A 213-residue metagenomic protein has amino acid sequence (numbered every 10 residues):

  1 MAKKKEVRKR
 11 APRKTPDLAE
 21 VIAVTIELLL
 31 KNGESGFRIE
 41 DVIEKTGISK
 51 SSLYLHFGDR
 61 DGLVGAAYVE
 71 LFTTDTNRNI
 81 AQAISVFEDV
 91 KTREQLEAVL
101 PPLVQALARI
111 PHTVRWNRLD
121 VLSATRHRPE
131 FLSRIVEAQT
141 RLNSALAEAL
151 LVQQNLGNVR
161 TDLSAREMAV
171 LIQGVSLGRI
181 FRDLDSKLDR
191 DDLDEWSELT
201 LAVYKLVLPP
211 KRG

Functional and structural regions predicted by a protein language model:
M1-P16, K211-G213: N-terminal intrinsically disordered/low-complexity leader segments
A19, A23, I80, W116: Short alpha-helical elements of helix-turn-helix
E20, V24, L28-A67: Helix-turn-helix
I22, G65, E97, N143-L151 (+3 more regions): An amphipathic alpha-helix signature
A66, I80-R115, A165-I172: Hydrophobic alpha-helical connector segments
V69-T76: Short, basic, alpha-helical segments at the C-terminal edge of helix-turn-helix-like DNA-binding modules
A108-S133: Amphipathic alpha-helical segments used for helix-helix packing
L132-V136, Q154-V203, K211-G213: Hydrophobic/aromatic-rich alpha-helical bundle segments in the mid-to-C-terminal region
